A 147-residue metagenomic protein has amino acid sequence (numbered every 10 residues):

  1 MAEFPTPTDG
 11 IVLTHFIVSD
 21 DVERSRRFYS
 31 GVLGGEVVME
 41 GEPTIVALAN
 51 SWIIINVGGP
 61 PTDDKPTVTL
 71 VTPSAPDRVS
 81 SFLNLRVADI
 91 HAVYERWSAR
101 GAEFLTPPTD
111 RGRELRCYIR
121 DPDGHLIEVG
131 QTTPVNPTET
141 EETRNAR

Functional and structural regions predicted by a protein language model:
M1-L13, E36-L85, A92-R120, T132-R147: Vicinal oxygen chelate
F16-V22, R111: Conserved beta-strand-loop-alpha-helix junction that forms the acyl-donor binding cleft
S19, N84-V87: Short, solvent-exposed loop/helix junctions and linker helices that flank or host conserved functional motifs
R24-S25, A92: Short Gly/charged-rich anion-binding patches and loops
S25-S30, W97, G124: Conserved active-site tyrosine of GNAT-family acetyltransferases
L33: Major-groove DNA-recognition helix of helix-turn-helix-type DNA-binding domains
E128-V129: Short glycine-/small-residue motifs
